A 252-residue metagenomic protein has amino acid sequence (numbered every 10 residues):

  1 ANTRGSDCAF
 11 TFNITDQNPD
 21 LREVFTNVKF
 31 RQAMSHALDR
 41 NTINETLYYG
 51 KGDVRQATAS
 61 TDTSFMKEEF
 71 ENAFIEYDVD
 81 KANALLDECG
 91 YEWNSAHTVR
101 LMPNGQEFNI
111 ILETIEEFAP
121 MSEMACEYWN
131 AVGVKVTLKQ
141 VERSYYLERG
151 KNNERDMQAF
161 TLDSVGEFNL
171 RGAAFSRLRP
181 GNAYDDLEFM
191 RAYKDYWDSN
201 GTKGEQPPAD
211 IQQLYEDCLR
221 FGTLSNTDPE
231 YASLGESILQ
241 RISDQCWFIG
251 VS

Functional and structural regions predicted by a protein language model:
A1-Y49, D53, D62-Q245: Extracytoplasmic/periplasmic ligand-capture domains
T58-A59: Outer-membrane beta-barrel and related beta-rich outer-membrane complex signature in Gram-negative bacteria
I249-S252: Segments of small-molecule ligand-sensing domains
